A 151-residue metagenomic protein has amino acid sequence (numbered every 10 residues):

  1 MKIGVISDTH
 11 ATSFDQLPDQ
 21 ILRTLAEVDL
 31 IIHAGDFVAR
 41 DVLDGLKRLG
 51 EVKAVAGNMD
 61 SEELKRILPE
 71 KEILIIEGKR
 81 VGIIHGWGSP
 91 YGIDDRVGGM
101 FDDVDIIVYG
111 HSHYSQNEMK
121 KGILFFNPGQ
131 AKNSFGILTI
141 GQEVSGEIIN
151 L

Functional and structural regions predicted by a protein language model:
M1, G50, K79, K121-I123: A short helix-to-beta-strand connector/capping loop
M1-E51, D60-P69, I149-L151: N-terminal active-site segment of His-dependent metallophosphoesterases
V5-D8, L30-D36, K53-N58, I83-H85 (+2 more regions): Active-site neighborhood of phospho(di)ester-bond hydrolases with catalytic His/Asp-centered motifs
I6, I76-E77, G99-D103, K120-L151: Binuclear metal-dependent phosphoesterase catalytic core
A11-F14, F37-V42, M59-K65, G88-I93 (+2 more regions): Active-site environment of divalent metal-dependent phosphoester hydrolases
L22, D44, K71-I73, G98-G99 (+2 more regions): Short secondary-structure boundary/capping segments
E51-W87: Helix-adjacent hinge/juxtasegments
L74-I107: Mid-chain, well-packed structural core segment of small domains
